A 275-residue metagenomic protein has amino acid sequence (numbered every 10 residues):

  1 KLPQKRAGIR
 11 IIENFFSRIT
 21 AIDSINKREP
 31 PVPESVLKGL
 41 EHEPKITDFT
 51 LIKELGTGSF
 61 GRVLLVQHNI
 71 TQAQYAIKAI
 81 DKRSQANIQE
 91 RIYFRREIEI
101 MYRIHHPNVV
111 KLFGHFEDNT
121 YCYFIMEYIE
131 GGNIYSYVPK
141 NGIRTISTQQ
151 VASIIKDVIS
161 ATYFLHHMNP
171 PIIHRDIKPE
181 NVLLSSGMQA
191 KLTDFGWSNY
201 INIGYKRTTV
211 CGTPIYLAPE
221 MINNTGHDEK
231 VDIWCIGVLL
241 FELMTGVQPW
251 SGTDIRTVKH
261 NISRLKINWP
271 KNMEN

Functional and structural regions predicted by a protein language model:
K1-E41: Intrinsically disordered, low-complexity regulatory segments that flank or precede the catalytic domain of eukaryotic
R62: Conserved N-lobe ATP-binding subsite of Hanks-type protein kinase domains, especially the beta3 VAIK lysine
F94-E99: Regulatory alphaC helix of protein kinase catalytic domains
H115: Activation-segment/catalytic-loop signature of the eukaryotic protein kinase fold
T120-N133, Y137: Conserved short submotifs of the Hanks-type protein kinase catalytic core that shape the nucleotide-binding pocket
I154-I155: Activation segment signature within eukaryotic-like protein kinase domains
